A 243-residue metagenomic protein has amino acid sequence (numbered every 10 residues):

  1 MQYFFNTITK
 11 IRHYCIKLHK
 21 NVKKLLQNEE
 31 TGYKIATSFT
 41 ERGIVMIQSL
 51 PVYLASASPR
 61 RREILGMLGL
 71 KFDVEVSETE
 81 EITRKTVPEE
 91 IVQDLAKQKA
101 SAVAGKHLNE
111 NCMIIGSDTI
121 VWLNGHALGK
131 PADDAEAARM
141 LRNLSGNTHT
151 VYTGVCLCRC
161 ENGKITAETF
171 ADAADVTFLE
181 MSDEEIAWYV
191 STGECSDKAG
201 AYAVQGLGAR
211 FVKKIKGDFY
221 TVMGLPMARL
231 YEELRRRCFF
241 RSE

Functional and structural regions predicted by a protein language model:
Q2-I8: Extreme N-terminal basic, low-complexity initiation segments that serve as generic localization/processing leaders
Y3, H13-K17, K23-K34, S38: Short, positively charged and aromatic/hydrophobic N-terminal segments
S38-L50: Extreme N-terminus of proteins, especially the signal/transit-peptide cleavage junction and the first residues
I47-L70: N-terminal beta1-alpha1 ligand-phosphate binding loop
I47-Y53, V87-E243: Anionic-ligand binding patches
S56-S58, S77, S145: Short linear Ser/Thr-Pro motifs
E63-M67, R84-K85, H107: Short loop/helix-cap segments at secondary-structure boundaries that form the rim of catalytic
D73-E81: A short beta-strand-loop structural module common to alpha/beta enzyme folds
